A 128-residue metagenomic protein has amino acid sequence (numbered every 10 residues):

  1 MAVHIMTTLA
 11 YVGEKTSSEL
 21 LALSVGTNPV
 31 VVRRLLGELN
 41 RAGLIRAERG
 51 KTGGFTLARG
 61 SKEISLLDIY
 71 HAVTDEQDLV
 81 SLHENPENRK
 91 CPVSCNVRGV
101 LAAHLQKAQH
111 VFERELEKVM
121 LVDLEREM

Functional and structural regions predicted by a protein language model:
M1-T27: N-terminal helix-turn-helix DNA-binding core of bacterial DNA-binding proteins
M6, L36-G37: Short, hydrophobic-biased segments on the C-terminal half of alpha helices that form "recognition helices"
S18-L20, G50-T52, E84-P92: Short linear capping/connector segments at secondary-structure termini
L23, N40-R41: Alpha-helical residues within the helix-turn-helix
V30: Key DNA-contact positions within bacterial/archaeal DNA-binding proteins
A42-A58: Beta-hairpin "wing" of winged helix-turn-helix
R59-M128: Non-DNA-binding regulatory cores of transcription-related proteins, predominantly C-terminal effector-binding
